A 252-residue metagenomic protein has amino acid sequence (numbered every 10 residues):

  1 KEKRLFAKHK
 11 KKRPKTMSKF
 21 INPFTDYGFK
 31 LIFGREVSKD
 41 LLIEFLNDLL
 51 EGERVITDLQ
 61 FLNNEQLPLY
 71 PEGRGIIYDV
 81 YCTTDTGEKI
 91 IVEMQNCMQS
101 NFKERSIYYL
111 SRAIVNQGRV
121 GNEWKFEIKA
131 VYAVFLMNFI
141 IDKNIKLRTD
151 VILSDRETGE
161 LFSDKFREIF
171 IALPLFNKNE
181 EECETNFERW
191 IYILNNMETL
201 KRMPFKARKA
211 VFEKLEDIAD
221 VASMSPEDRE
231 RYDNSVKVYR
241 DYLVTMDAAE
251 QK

Functional and structural regions predicted by a protein language model:
E2-S18, I90-Q95, Y192-K252: Short, charged alpha-helical interaction segments and adjacent helix-coil junctions
F6-I169, N177: Accessory alpha/beta interaction modules
N22, D26, K39-I43, K103 (+5 more regions): Alpha-helix initiation and N-capping motif
Y27-L31, F170-A172, R189-N196: Short, hydrophobic/amphipathic alpha-helical patches that form generic packing surfaces within helical domains
Y109, L147-S154, E184-I191, N234-V236: Short intrinsically disordered coil segments
P174, N179-E182: Extended serine/threonine-enriched, polar tracts that run as long, contiguous segments within proteins
